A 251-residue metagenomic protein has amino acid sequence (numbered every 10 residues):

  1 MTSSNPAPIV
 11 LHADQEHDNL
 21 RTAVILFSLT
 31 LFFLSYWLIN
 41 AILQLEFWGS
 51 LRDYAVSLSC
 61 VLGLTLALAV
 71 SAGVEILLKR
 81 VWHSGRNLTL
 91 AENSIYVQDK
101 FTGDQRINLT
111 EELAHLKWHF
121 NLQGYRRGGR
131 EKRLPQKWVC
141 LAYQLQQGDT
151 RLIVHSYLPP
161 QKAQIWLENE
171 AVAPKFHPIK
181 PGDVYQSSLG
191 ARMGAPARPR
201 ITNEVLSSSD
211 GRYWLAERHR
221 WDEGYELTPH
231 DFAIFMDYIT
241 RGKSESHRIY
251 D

Functional and structural regions predicted by a protein language model:
M1-A55, Y250: N-terminal membrane-targeting/pre-transmembrane regions
M1-P6, Y143-D251: Terminal and domain-flanking low-complexity segments
T2-N5, T89, E131-P135: Short, ordered beta-strand-loop transition motifs
H12-D14, A91, Q98, Q146 (+2 more regions): A structural detector for beta-sheet-dominated domains
T30-F33, V56-E75: Canonical hydrophobic alpha-helical transmembrane segment
A69-K117: Conserved beta-hairpin
Y96-T150, V154: Glycine- and acidic-residue-rich phosphate-binding/metal-coordinating active-site segment common to enzymes that handle
